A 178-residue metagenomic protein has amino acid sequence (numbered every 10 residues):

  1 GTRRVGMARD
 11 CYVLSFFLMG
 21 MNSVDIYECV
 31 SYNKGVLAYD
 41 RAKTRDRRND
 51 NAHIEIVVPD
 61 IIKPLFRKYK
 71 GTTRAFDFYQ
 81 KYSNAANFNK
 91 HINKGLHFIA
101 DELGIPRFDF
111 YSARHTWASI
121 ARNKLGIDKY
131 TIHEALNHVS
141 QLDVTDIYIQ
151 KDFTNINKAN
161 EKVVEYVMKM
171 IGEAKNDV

Functional and structural regions predicted by a protein language model:
G1-S23, Y27: Basic, Lys/Arg- and aromatic-enriched nucleic-acid-binding interface segment
G1-T2, A42-I54, F78-F88, I105-D109 (+1 more regions): Short, contiguous acidic/charged loop-to-helix segments that flank catalytic cores in large enzymes
T2-V5, N93-E134, H138: Short, basic (Lys/Arg/His-rich) helix/loop patches that form interaction surfaces in the mid-to-C-terminal regions
Y27-R67: Conserved tyrosine-mediated DNA breakage-rejoining catalytic core shared by Y-recombinases
S31-A38, P106-R107, I127-I149, M170-V178: Short, polar N-cap/turn motifs at the start of nucleic acid-interacting alpha helices
R41-D46, L136-E165: Catalytic-site neighborhood detector that most strongly recognizes the C-terminal catalytic loop/helix of tyrosine
V57-P106: Active-site/catalytic core of tyrosine-dependent DNA strand-transfer enzymes
D60, Y79-S83, D143, N155-V178: C-terminal secondary-structure termini that scaffold catalytic or DNA-interacting sites
